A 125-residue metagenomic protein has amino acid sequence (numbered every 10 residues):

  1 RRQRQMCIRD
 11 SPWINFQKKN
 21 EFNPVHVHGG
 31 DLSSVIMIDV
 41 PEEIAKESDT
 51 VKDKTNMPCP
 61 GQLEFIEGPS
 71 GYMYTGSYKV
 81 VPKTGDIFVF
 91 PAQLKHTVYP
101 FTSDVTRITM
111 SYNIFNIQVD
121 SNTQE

Functional and structural regions predicted by a protein language model:
R1-R2, S111-N113: Short secondary-structure boundary segments
Q3-I8: Short, small-residue-biased leader/transition segments that mark boundaries at the very start of proteins
D10-V89, T97-Y99, V105-T109, N116 (+1 more regions): Catalytic core of non-heme Fe(II) oxygenases with the double-stranded beta-helix
